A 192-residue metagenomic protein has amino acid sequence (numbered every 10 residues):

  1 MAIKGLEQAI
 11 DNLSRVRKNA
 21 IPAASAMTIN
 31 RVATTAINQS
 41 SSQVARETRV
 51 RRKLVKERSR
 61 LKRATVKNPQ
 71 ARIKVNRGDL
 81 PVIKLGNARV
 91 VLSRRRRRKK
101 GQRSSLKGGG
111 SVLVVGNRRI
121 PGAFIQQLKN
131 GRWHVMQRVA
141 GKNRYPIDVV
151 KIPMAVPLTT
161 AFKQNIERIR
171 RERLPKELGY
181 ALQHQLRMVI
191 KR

Functional and structural regions predicted by a protein language model:
M1-R192: Short, Lys/Arg-rich flexible segments
